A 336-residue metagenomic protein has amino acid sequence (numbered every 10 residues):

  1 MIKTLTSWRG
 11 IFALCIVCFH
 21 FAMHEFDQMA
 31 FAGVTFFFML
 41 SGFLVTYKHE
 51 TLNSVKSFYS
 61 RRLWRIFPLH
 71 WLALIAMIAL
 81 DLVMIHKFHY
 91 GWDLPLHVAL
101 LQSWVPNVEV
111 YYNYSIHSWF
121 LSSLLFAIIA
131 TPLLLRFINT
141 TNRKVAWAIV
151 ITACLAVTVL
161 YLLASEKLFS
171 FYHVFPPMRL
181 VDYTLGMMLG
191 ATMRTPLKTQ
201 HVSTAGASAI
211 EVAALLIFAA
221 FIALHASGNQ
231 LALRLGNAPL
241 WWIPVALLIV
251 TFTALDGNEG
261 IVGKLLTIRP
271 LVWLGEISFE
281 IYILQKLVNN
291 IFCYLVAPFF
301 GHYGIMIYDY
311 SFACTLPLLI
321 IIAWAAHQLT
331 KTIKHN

Functional and structural regions predicted by a protein language model:
M1, K48-S57, R136-K144, A191-A207 (+4 more regions): Membrane-interface junctions at the ends of membrane-embedded or membrane-associated helices
K3, M23-V34, E109-S123, L163-L185 (+3 more regions): Interfacial loop-to-helix transition and helix-capping segments at the boundaries of transmembrane helices
R9-F12, V34, F38, K48-L82 (+9 more regions): Transmembrane alpha-helical segments and their boundary/interface "anchor" motifs in multi-pass integral membrane
L14-F21, A99-V105, I151-L163, A213-G228 (+1 more regions): Aromatic-anchored segments of alpha-helical transmembrane domains
D27, Q102-Y161, H173-P176, L180 (+3 more regions): Hydrophobic alpha-helical segments with transmembrane-like composition
F38-F43, A73, F126-I128, V181-A191 (+2 more regions): Hydrophobic cores of alpha-helical transmembrane segments in multi-pass inner/ER membrane proteins, independent
V45, A79, A127-N139, M187-T192 (+1 more regions): Membrane-interfacial alpha-helical segments at the cytosolic side of multi-pass membrane proteins
Y183, V212-I333: Alpha-helical transmembrane segments of multi-pass integral membrane proteins
